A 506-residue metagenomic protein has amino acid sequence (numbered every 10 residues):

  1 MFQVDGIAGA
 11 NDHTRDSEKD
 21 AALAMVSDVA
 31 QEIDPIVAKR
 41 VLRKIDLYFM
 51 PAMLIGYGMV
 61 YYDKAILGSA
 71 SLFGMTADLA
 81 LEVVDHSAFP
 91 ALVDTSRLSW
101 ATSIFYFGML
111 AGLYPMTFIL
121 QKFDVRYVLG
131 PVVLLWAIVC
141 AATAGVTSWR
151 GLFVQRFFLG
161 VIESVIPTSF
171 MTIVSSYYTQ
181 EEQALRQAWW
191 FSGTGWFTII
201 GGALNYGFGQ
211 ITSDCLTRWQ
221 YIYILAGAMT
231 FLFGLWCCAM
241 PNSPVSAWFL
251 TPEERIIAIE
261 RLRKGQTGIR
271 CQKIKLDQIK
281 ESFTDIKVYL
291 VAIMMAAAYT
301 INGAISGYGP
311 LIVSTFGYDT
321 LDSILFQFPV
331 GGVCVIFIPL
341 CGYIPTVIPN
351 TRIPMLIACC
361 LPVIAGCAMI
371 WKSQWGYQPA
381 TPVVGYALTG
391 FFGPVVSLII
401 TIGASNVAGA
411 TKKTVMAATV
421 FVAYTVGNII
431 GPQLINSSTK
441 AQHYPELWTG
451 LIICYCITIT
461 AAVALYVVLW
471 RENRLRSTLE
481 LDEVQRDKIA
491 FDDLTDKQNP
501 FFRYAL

Functional and structural regions predicted by a protein language model:
M1-G68, L72-F73, A80-V84, C238-C271 (+1 more regions): Intracellular terminal tails of multi-pass secondary transporters
D63, L79-A80, L92, P115 (+8 more regions): Helix-breaking motifs and short loop linkers at transmembrane-helix boundaries and internal kinks in secondary membrane
G68-L110: Extracellular/periplasmic helix-loop-helix junction of adjacent transmembrane segments in MFS-like secondary
G68-S69, D277-G342, G431-P432: Extracytoplasmic gate region of multi-pass secondary transporters
L110-R150: Conserved MFS/SLC helix-loop-helix module at the cytosolic interface between two early adjacent transmembrane helices
A111-D124, F337-T351: Helix-to-loop junctions at the C-terminal end of transmembrane segments in multipass secondary transporters
Y127-A141, P354-M369: Structural signature of the two symmetry-related core transmembrane helices
A184-L216, I224-T230, A417-G431: Glycine-rich segments within core transmembrane alpha-helices of 12-TM secondary carriers
